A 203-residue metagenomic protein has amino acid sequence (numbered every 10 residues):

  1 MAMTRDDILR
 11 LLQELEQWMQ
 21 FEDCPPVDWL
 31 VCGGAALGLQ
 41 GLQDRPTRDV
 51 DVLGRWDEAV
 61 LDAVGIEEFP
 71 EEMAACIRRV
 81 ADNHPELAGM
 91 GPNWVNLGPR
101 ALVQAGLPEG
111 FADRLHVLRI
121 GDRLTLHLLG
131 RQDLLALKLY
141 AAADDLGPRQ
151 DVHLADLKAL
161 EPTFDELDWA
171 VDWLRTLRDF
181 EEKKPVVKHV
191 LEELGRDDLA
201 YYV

Functional and structural regions predicted by a protein language model:
M1-V203: Compositionally biased terminal segments of proteins
